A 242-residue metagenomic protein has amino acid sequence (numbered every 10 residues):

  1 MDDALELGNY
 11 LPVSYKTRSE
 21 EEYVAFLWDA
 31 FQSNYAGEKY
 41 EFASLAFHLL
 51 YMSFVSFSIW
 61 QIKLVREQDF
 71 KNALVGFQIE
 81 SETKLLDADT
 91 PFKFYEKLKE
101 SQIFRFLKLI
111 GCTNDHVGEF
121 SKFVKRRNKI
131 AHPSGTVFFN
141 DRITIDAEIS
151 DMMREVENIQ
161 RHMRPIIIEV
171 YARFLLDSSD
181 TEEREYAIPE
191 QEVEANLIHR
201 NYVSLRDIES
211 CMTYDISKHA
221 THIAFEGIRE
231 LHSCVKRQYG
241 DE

Functional and structural regions predicted by a protein language model:
M1-A46: Charged alpha-helical initiation segments
M1-L5, I143-E242: Terminal, compositionally biased low-complexity regions
L5-R18, M52-C112, P133: Short non-catalytic regulatory patches outside canonical folded cores
R18, F106-R173: Charge-enriched, short contiguous segments at helix-coil
E22, F26, L98, K122-K125: Generic alpha-helical secondary structure signal
Y40-S44, V55-E67, F139-N140, P165 (+1 more regions): Short, solvent-exposed secondary-structure capping/transition elements
L49: Gly/serine-rich nucleotide phosphate-binding loop at the start of the catalytic core of nucleotide/ADP-ribose-handling
